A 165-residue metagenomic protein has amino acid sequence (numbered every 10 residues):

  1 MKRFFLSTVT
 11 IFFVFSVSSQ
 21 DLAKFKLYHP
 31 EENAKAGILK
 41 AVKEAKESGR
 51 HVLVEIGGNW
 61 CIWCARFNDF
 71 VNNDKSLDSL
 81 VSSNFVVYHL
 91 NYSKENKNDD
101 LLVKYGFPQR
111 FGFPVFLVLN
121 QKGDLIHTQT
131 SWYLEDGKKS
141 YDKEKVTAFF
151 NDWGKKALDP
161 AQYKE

Functional and structural regions predicted by a protein language model:
M1-D21: Bacterial Sec-dependent N-terminal signal peptides
Q20-Y28, H127-S131, K138-E165: Non-globular targeting/processing and membrane-anchoring segments
H29-E32, R66, K94-E95: Short, flexible loop segments at the rims of nucleotide/cofactor-binding pockets, characterized by
P30-G37, I56, P108-F111, K138-Y141: Extracytoplasmic/periplasmic, Sec-exported soluble proteins
N33-V52: A short beta-strand-turn-helix
A36-K40, W63-R66, S76, D100 (+2 more regions): Extracytoplasmic/secreted proteins, especially bacterial periplasmic and envelope-associated proteins
I56-N72: Conserved redox-active cysteine motifs that mediate thiol-disulfide chemistry, especially di-cysteine Cys-X(1-2)-Cys
N73-D78, S82-T147: Thioredoxin-like thiol-disulfide oxidoreductase module
